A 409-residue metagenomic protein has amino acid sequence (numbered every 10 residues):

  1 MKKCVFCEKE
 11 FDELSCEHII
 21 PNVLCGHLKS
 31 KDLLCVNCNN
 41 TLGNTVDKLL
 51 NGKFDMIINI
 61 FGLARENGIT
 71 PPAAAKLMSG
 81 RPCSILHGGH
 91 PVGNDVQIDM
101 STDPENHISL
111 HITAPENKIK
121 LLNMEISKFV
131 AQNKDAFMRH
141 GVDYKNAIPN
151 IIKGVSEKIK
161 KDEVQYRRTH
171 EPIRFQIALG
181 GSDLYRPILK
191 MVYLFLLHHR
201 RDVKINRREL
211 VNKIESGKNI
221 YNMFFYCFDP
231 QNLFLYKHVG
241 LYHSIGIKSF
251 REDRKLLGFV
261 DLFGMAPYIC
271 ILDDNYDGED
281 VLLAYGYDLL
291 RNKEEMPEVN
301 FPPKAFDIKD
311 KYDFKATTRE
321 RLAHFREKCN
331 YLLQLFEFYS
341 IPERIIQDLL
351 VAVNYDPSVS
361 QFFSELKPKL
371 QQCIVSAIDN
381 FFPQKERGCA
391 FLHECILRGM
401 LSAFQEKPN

Functional and structural regions predicted by a protein language model:
M1-K3, E13, D32: Residues immediately within or flanking Cys/His clusters that coordinate Zn2+ in small zinc-binding modules
C4-C7, C35: Short cysteine-rich clusters marking metal-coordination/redox-active sites
K9-L28: Histidine-centered nuclease catalytic patch
C25-N409: Alpha-helical structural context detector biased toward long hydrophobic helices
